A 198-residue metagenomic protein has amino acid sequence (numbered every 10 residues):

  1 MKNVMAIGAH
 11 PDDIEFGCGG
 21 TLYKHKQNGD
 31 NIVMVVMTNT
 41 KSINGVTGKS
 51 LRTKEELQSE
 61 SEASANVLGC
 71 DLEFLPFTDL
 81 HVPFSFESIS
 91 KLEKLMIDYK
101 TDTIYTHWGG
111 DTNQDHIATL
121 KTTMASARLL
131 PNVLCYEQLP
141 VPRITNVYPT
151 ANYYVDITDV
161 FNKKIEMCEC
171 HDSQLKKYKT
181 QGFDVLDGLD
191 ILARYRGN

Functional and structural regions predicted by a protein language model:
M1-M5, K24, G48, D71 (+1 more regions): Metal-dependent de-N-acetylase/amidase catalytic core
N3-P11, E15-L51: ATP-dependent adenylation/pyrophosphate-handling site
D13-I14, L80, D111: Glycine-/small-residue-rich active-site loops that bind phosphorylated ligands and cofactors
I14, S50-L57, I157-V160: Residue-level preference for long, well-ordered alpha-helices that form the structural scaffold of enzyme catalytic
G19, Q58, S85-I89: Structural motif corresponding to alpha-helix initiation and N-cap regions
M37, A65-L80: A conserved beta-strand->alpha-helix junction
T40-I43, H81, P142: Feature marks short, surface-exposed loop/turn motifs that line or immediately flank catalytic pockets and channel
S42-L68: Glycine-rich phosphate-binding loop and adjoining beta1-alpha1-beta2 segment of Rossmann-like nucleotide-binding folds
